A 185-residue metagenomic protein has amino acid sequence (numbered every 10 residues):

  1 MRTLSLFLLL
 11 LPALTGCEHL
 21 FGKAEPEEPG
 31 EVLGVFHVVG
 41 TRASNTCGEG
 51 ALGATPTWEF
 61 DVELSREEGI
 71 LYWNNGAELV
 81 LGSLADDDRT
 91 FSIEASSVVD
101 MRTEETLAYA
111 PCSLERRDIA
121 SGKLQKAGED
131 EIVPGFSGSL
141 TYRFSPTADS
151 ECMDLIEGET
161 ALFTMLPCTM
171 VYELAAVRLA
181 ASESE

Functional and structural regions predicted by a protein language model:
M1-L4: Positively charged n-region of N-terminal signal peptides that target proteins for export
A13-G16: C-terminal motif of bacterial Sec signal peptides marking the signal peptidase cleavage site
H19-K23, L52, L162: Short, aromatic- and cysteine-enriched interfacial helices/patches that mediate contacts at lipid membranes
L20-H37, L179-E185: N-terminal helix-cap/turn-to-beta initiation motif at the start of protein domains
E27-P56: Tryptophan-anchored aromatic micro-motifs
G50-P146: Predominantly extracellular/secreted and cell-surface proteins with exposed, flexible low-complexity segments
L140-E185: Edge beta-strand at a domain terminus
